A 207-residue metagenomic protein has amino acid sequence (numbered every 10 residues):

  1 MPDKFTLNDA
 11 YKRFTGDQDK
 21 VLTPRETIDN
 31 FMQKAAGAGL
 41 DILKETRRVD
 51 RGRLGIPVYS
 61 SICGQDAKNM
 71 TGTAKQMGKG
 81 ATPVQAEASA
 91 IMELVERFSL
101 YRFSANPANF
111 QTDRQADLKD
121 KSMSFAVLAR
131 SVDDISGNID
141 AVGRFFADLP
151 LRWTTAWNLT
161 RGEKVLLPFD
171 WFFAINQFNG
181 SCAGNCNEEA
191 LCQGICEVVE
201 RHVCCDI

Functional and structural regions predicted by a protein language model:
M1-I207: Helix-coil modules at protein/domain termini and other flexible surface or pore-lining loops, especially C-terminal
